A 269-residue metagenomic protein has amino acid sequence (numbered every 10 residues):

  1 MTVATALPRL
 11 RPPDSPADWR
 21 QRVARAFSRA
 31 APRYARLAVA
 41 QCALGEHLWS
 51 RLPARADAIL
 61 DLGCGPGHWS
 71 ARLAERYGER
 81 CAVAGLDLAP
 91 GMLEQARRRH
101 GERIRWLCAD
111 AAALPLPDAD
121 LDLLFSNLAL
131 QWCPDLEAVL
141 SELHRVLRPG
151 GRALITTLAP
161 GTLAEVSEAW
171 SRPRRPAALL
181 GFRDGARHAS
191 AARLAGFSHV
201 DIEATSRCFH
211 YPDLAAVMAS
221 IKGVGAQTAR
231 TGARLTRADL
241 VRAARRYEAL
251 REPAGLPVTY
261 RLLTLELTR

Functional and structural regions predicted by a protein language model:
M1-A30: N-terminal, positively charged/glycine-rich alpha-helical extensions of SAM-dependent methyltransferases
V39-A56, R72: Conserved alpha-helix/loop element of class I SAM-dependent methyltransferases that forms part of the SAM/SAH-binding
A40-Q41, P66-H68, S198-R269: Conserved Class I S-adenosyl-L-methionine
A58-A113: Class I SAM-dependent methyltransferase SAM/SAH-binding core
A112-L123: A short acidic, Gly/Pro-enriched loop at the edge of an enzyme's catalytic core that lines a small-molecule cofactor
E137-P149: A short glycine-rich, Lys/Arg-flanked "PGG" loop and its adjoining helix->strand segment in the class I
R152-G181: Conserved class I S-adenosyl-L-methionine
G181-A195: Short alpha-helix
